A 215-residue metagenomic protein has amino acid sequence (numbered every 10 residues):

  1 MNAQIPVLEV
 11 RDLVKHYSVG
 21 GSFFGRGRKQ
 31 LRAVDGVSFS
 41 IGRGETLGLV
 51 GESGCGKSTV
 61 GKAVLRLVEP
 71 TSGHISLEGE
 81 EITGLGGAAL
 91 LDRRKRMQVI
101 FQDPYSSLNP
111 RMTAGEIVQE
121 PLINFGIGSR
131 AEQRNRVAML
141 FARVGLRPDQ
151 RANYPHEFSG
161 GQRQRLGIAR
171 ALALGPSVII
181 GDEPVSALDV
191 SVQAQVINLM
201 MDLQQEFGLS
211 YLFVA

Functional and structural regions predicted by a protein language model:
F23-R28, I82-Q98, N124, R130-A131: ABC ATPase NBD coupling module
V50-G51: The feature captures the beta-strand-to-loop junction immediately N-terminal to the Walker
G73-E81: Conserved ABC transporter NBD signature motif
E81, A131-D149: Conserved ABC ATPase "signature" region
Y154-F158, Q162: Conserved ABC ATPase signature
I168, V196: Hydrophobic anchor residue at the start of the ABC signature
A173-S177: A short, proline-enriched helix->beta-strand linker immediately N-terminal to the Walker B motif in ABC-type P-loop
